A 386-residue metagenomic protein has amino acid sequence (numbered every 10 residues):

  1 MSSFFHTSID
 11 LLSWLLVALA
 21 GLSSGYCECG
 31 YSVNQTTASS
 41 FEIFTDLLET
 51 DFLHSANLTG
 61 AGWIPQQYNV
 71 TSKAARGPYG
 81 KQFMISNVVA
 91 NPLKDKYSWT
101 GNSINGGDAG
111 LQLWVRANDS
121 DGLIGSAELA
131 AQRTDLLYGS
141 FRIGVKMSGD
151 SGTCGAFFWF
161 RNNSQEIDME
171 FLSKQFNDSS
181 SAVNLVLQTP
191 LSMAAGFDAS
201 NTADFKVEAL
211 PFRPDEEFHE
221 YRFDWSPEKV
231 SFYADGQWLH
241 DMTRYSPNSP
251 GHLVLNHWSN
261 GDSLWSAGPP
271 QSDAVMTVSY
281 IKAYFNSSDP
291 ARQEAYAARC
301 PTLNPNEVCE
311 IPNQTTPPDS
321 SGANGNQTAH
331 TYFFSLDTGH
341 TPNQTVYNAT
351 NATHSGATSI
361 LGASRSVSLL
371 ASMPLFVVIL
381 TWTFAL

Functional and structural regions predicted by a protein language model:
G21-S151, S287-G362, L369-L386: Low-complexity, Ser/Thr/Pro/Gly-rich disordered linker/stalk regions
F141-I143, E217-W225, V230-F232: Short tryptophan-centered beta-strand motifs in secreted/extracellular beta-sheet-rich domains of glycan-recognition
S151-W159: Beta-strand acidic-aromatic groove motif in beta-rich domains, primarily in extracellular
F158-S192: Glycan-recognition/cleft segments
A195-E217: Short, aromatic/His-centered strand-loop micro-motif at the edge of beta-sheets
Y233-W238: Short strand-turn-strand beta-turns centered on an Asx-Gly dipeptide
Y245-V275: Flexible glycan-contacting loops in extracellular carbohydrate-active proteins
S279-A283: Extracellular beta-strand elements of beta-rich domains used for carbohydrate recognition/degradation or cell-matrix
